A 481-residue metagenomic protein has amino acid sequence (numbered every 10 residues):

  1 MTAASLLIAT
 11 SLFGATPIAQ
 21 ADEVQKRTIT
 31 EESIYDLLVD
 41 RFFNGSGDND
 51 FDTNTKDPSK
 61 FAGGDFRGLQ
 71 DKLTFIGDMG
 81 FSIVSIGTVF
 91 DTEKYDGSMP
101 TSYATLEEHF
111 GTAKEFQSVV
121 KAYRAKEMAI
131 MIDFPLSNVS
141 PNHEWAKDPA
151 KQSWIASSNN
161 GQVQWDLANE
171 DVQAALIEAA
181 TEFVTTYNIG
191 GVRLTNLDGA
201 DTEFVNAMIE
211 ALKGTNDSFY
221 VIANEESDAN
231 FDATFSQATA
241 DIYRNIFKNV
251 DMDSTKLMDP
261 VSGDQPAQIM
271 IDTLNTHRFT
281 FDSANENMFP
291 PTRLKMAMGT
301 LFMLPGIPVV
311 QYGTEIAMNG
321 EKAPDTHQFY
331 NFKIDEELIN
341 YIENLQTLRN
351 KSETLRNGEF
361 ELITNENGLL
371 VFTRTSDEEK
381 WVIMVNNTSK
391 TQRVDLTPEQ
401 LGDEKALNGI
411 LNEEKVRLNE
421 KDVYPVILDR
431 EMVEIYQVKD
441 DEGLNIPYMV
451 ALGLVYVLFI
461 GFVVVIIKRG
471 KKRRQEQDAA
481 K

Functional and structural regions predicted by a protein language model:
F13-H109, A113-M128, T195-N196, R474-K481: N-terminal structural segment of carbohydrate-active enzymes
K26, T30, Y95-E107, L136-N160 (+1 more regions): Aromatic- and acidic-residue-enriched segments that line the glycan-binding/catalytic groove of carbohydrate-active
N54-F66, M99-T112, N159-Q173, G190-G199 (+3 more regions): The substrate-binding groove and active-site-proximal loops of carbohydrate-active enzymes, especially glycoside
S140-Y187, L197: Active-site-adjacent "subsite" loops/lids of carbohydrate-active enzymes
T185, T195-I271, N285-P291, T300 (+3 more regions): Active-site-proximal helices and loops of the catalytic beta/alpha 8
E366-E399: Carbohydrate-binding surface patches
N419-G453: C-terminal beta-strand-rich structural cap/linker in extracellular carbohydrate-active enzymes
D440-K481: C-terminal single-pass membrane-anchor helix
